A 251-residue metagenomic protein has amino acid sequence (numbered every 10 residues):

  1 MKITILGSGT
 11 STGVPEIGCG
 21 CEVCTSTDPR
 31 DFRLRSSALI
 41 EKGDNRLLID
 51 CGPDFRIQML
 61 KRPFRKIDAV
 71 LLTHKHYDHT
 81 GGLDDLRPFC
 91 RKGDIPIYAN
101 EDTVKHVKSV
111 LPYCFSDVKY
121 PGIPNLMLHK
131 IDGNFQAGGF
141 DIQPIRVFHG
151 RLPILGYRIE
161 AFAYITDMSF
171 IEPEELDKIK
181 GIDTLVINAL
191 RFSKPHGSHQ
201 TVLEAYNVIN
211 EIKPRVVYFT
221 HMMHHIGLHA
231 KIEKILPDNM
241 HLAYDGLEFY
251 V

Functional and structural regions predicted by a protein language model:
M1-I49, P53-R62, N125-D177, D245-V251: Core dinuclear metal-dependent hydrolase active-site scaffold
P15, Q58-L60, G81-L83, K108-S109 (+4 more regions): Short glycine-/acidic-enriched loop or helix-start segments at secondary-structure transitions that form or flank
G18-G20, R62-F64, D84-P88, L111-Y113 (+4 more regions): Short, glycine/charged-enriched secondary-structure capping and boundary segments
D44-A99, I182-T184: Active-site metal-binding motif and surrounding structural segment of the metallo-beta-lactamase
L48-G52, D68-H76, Y98-N100, A163-M168 (+3 more regions): Active-site neighborhood of phospho(di)ester-bond hydrolases with catalytic His/Asp-centered motifs
R91-G93, T103-L128: Active-site neighborhood of divalent metal-dependent phosphoester bond hydrolases
E172-V251: Binuclear metal-ion centers of metallo-dependent hydrolases, dominated by the metallo-beta-lactamase
